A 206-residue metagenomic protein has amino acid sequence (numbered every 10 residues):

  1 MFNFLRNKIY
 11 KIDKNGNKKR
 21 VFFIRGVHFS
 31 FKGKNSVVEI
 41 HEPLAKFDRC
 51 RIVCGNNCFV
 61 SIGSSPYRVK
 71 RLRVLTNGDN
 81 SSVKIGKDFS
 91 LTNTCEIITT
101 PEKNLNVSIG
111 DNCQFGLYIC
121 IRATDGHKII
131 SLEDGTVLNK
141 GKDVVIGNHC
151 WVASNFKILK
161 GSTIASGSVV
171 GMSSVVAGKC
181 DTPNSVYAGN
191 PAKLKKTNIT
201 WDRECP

Functional and structural regions predicted by a protein language model:
M1-A123, D143-H149, F156-I158, S166 (+2 more regions): Domain-scale signature associated with acetyltransferase and cell-envelope carbohydrate enzymes
I130-V137: Flexible, solvent-exposed loop segments that connect beta-strands
L138-K142: Replace "Gram-negative outer membrane beta-barrel proteins" with "bacterial and organellar outer membrane beta-barrel
A153, G171: ABC-type ATPase nucleotide-binding domain
S162, S174, C180: Short beta-to-alpha loop/turn elements within the nucleotide-binding domains of ABC transporters
